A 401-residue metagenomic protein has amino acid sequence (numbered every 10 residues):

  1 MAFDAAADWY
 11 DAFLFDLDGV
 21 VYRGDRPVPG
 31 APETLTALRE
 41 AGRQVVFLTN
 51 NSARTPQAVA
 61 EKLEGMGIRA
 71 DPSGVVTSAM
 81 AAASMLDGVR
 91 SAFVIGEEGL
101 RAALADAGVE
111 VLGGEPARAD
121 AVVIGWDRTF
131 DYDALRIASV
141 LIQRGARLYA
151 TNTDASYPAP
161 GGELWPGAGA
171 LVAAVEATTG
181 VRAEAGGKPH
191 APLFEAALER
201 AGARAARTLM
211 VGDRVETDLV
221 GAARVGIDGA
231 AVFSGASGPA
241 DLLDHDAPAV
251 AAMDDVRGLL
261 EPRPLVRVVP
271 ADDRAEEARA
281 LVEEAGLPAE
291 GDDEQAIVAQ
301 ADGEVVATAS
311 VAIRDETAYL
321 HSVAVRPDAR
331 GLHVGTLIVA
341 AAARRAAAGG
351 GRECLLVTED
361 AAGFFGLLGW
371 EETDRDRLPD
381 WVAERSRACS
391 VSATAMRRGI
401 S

Functional and structural regions predicted by a protein language model:
M1-R43, S52-R267: Asp-based, Mg2+/Mn2+-dependent phosphohydrolase catalytic module
Y149-A150, A296-Q300: Cytosolic beta-strand hydrophobic patch enriched in CBS
A191, V325, G331-R344: Conserved acetyl-CoA-binding loop-helix of GNAT-fold acetyltransferases
T208, R345-D360: Conserved GNAT acetyl-CoA-binding A-motif
V220, E359-S386: Conserved active-site alpha-helix within GNAT-family acetyltransferase domains
L242-A251, D255, R377-S401: C-terminal "cap" of GNAT-fold acetyltransferases
P264-G291, Q300, A393-R397, S401: Short amphipathic alpha-helix that is part of the acyltransferase structural core
V298, E304-A312, T317-A324: Conserved beta-strand in the GNAT
